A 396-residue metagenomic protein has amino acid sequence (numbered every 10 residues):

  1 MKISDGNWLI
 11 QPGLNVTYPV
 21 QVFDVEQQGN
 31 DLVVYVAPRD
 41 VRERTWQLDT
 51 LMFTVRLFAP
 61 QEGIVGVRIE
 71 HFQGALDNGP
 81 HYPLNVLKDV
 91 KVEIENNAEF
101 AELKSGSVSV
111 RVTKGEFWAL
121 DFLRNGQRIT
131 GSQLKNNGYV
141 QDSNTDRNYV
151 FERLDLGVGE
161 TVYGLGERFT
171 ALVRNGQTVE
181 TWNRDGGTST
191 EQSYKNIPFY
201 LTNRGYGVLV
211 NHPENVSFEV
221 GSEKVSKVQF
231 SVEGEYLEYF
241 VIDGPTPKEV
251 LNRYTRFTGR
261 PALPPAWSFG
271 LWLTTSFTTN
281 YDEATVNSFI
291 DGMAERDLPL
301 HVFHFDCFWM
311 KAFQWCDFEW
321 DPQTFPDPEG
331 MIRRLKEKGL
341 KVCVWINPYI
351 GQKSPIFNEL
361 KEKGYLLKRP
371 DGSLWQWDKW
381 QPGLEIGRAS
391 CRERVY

Functional and structural regions predicted by a protein language model:
M1-G259, A266-S268, T274-S276, Y281-D291 (+4 more regions): N-terminal accessory segment at the very beginning of proteins
A262-R392: Aromatic-lined carbohydrate-binding/catalytic grooves of carbohydrate-active enzymes
